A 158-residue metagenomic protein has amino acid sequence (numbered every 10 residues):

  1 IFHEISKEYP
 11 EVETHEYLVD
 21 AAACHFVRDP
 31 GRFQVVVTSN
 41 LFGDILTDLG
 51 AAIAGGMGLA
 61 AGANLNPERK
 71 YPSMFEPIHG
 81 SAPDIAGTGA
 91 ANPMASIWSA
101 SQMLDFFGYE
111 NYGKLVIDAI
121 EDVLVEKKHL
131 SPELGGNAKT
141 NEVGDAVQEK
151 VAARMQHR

Functional and structural regions predicted by a protein language model:
I1-D20, G31-V35: Glycine-rich phosphate/diphosphate-binding loop of Rossmann-like nucleotide-binding domains
V12-E16, V35-V36, A90, Y109 (+2 more regions): Hydrophobic alpha-helical scaffolding
C24-K127: Glycine-rich phosphate/nucleotide-binding loop
E110, L115, A119-R158: Glycine-rich phosphate/pyrophosphate-binding loop and the adjoining helix
